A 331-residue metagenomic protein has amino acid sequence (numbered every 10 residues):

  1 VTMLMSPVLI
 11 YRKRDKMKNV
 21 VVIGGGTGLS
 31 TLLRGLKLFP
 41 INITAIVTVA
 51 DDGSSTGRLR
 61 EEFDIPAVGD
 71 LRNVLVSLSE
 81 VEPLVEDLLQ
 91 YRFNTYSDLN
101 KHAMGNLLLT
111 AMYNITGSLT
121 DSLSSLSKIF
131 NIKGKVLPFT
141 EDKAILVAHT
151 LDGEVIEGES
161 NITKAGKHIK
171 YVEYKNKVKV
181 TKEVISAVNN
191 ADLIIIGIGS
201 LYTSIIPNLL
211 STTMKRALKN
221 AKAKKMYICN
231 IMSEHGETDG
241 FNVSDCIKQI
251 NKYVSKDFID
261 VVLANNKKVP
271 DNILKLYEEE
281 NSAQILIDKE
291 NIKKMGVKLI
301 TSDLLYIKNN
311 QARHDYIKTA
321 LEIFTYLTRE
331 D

Functional and structural regions predicted by a protein language model:
M17-V20: Extreme N-terminal starter segment of soluble prokaryotic enzymes
G28-L33, I198, T203-L210: Short glycine/serine/threonine-rich phosphate/pyrophosphate-binding segments that cradle anionic phosphate groups
P40-I41, A221-K225, V297: A short helix->loop->beta-strand "cap" motif at the edges of active sites that frequently abuts
T44-V49, K224-I231, D260-K267: Short internal beta-strands
A50-G166, E322-R329: Electropositive, gly/pro-rich neighborhoods at or near active sites that engage anionic ligands
D142-Y202: Active-site gating loop/helix substructures
N208-K215, F241-C246: Charged helix-capping and loop-helix junction motifs
V243-D331: C-terminal functional extensions of proteins
